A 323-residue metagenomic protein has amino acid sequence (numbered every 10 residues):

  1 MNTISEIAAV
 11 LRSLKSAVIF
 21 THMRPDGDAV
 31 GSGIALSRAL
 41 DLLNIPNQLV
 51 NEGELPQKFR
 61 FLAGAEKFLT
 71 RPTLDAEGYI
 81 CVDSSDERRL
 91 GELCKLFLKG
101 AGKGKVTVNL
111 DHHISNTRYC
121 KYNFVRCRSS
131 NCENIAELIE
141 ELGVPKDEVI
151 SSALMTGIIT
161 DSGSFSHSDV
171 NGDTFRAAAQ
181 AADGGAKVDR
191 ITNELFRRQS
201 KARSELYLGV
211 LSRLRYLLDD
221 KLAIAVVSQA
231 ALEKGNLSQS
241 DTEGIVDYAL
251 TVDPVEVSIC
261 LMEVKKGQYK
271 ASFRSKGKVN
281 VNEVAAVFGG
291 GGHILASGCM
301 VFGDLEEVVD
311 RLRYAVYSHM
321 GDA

Functional and structural regions predicted by a protein language model:
M1-L208, L214-A323: Replace "Mg2+/Mn2+-dependent" with "divalent metal-dependent
